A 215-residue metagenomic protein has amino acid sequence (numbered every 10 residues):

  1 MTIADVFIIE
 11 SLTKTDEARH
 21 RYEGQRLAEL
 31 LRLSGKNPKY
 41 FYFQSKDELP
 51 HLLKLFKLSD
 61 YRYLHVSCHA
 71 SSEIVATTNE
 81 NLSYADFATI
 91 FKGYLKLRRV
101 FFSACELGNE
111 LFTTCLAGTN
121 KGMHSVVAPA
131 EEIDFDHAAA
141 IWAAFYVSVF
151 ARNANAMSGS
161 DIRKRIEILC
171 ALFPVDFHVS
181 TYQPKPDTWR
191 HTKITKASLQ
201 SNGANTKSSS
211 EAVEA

Functional and structural regions predicted by a protein language model:
M1-Y61, S103: A domain-level signal for caspase-like cysteine endopeptidase catalytic cores and their zymogen-processing architecture
F7, V100-F101, S125-V127: Hydrophobic/aromatic beta-strand patches that form the interior of the parallel beta-sheet core in alpha/beta enzyme
T13-K14, S71, L107, I133: Conserved beta-strand elements of beta-rich interaction domains across eukaryotes, especially beta-propellers
K14-R19, V75-N79, A154: Short, flexible/disordered intra-domain loops and linkers
G35-N37, L97, M123: A generic structural signal for alpha->beta connector loops
Y42-N109: Catalytic-core segments of thiol-dependent peptidases
L107-E214: Active-site-proximal C-terminal subdomain of hydrolase catalytic domains
